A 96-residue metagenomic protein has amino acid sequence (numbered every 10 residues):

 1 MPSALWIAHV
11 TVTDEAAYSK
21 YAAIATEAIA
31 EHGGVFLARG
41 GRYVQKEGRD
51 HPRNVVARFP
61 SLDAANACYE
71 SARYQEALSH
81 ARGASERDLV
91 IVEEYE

Functional and structural regions predicted by a protein language model:
M1-R53, F59-E70, E93-E96: Short S/T/G/P-rich N-terminal loop/turn motif that feeds into the first structured element of a domain
L62-V90: C-terminal structural segments of small proteins and small subunits
